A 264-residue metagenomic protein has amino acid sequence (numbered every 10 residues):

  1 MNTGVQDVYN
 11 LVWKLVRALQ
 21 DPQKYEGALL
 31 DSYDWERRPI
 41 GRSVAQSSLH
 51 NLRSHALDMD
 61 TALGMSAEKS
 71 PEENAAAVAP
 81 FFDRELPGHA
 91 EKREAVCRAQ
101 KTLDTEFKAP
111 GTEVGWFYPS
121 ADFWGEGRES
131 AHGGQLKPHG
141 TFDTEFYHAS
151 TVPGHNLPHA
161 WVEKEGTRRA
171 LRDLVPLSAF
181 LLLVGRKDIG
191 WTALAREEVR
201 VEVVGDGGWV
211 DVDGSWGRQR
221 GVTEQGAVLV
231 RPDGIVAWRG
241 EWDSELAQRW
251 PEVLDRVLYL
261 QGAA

Functional and structural regions predicted by a protein language model:
M1-V16, L29, I40: Extended, hydrophobic alpha-helical segments in both membrane/secreted and soluble proteins
R17-A264: Helical substrate-recognition/capping region of FAD-dependent monooxygenase/halogenase enzymes
